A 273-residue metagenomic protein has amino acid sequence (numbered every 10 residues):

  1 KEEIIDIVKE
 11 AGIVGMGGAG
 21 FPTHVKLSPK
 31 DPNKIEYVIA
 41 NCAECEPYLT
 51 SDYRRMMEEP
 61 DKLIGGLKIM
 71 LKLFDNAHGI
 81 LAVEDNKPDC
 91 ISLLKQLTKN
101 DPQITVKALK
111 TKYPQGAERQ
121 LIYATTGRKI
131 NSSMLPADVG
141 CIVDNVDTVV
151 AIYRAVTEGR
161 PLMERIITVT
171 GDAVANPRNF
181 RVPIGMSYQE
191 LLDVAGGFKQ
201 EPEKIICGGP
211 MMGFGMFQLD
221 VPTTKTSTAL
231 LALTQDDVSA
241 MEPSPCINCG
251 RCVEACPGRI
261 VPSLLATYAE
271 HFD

Functional and structural regions predicted by a protein language model:
K1-D101, K107-I122: Iron-sulfur-cluster electron-transfer modules
K1-E3, N33, E58-G65, F74 (+11 more regions): Conserved active-site and cofactor/substrate-binding residues in soluble primary-metabolism enzymes
G15, I39, A82, T168 (+6 more regions): Structured core elements
M16, H24, Y48-T50, A117 (+4 more regions): Short helix/loop capping segments that flank catalytic or ligand/cofactor-binding pockets
P22-K26, A151-A155, Y188-V194, G213-L219 (+1 more regions): Glycine-rich, charged/polar anion/phosphate-binding loops that engage phosphate groups from diverse ligands
N76-Y188, V194-E201, G209: Hydrophobic alpha-helical positions that pack around
I166, G197, E203-I206, M211-I247: A glycine- and small/hydrophobic-rich beta-loop-beta segment that serves as a flexible "lid/hinge" or phosphate-binding
S227-P243, R251-D273: Ferredoxin-type iron-sulfur electron-transfer modules in oxidoreductases and energy-metabolism complexes
